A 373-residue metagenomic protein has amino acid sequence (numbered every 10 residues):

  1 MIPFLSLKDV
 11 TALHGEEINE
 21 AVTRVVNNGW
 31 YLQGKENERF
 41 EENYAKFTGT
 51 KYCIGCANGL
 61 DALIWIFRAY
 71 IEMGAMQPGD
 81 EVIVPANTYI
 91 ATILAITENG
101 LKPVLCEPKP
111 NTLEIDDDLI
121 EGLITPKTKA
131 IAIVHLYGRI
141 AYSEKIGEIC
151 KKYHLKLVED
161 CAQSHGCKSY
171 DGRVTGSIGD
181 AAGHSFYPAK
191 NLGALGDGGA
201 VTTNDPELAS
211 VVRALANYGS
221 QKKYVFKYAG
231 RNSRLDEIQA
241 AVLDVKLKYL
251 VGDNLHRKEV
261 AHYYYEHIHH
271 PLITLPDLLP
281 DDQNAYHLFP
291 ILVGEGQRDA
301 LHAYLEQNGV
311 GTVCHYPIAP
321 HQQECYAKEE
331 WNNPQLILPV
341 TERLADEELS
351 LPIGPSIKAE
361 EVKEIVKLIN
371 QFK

Functional and structural regions predicted by a protein language model:
M1-W30, N308, P352: N-terminal "arm"/small-domain region of PLP-dependent enzymes with the aminotransferase-like
K8, N37-E42, F47-I54, L60 (+5 more regions): PLP-dependent aminotransferase class I/II
W30, G34-E81, A95-N99, L105-C106: Phosphate-binding glycine-rich loop
V84, L105, L157-E159, T203 (+1 more regions): Hydrophobic residues in well-ordered beta-strands that form the structural core
N87-I93: Conserved coil-to-alpha-helix start sites within the AMP-binding
N99, K152-Y153, N308: Helix C-cap/helix->beta junction micro-motif
K102-T112, V313: Short beta-strand->loop structural element characteristic of the AMP-binding/adenylate-forming
N111-A194, V201-T202: Active-site phosphate-binding strand-loop segment of PLP-dependent enzymes
